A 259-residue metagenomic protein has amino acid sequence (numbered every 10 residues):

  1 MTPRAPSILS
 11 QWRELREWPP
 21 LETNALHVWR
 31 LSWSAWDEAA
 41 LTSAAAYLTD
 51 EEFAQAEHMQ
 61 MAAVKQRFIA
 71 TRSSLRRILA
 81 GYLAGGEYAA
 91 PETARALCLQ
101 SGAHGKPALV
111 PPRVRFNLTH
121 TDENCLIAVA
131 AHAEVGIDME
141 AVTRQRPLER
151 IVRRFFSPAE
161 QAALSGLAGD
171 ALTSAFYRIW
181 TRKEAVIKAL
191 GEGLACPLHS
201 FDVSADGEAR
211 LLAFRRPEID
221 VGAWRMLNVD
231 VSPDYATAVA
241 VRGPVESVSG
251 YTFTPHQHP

Functional and structural regions predicted by a protein language model:
M1-P259: Core catalytic alpha/beta fold that binds nucleotide/phospho-ligands
